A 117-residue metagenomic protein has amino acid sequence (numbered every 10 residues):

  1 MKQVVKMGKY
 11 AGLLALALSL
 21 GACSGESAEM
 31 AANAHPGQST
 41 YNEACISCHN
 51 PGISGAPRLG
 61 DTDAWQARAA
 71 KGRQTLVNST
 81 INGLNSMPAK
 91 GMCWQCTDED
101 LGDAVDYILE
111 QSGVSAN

Functional and structural regions predicted by a protein language model:
K2-G12: Bacterial N-terminal signal peptides that target proteins for export
G8-K9, M30-P36: Short, intrinsically disordered, charge-biased short linear motifs at domain edges
A17-L20: Bacterial Sec-type N-terminal signal peptides, specifically the leucine/valine-rich hydrophobic h-region
C23-S27: Bacterial signal peptide processing site
A34, Q38-N42, E110, V114-S115: Short sequence/structural segments immediately N-terminal
Q38, H49-N78: Gly/Gly-Pro-rich "capping" loops immediately C-terminal to redox-active cysteine motifs in periplasmic/lumenal
A44-P51, A104: The canonical Cys-X-X-Cys-His
R58, S79-G102, I108-N117: Axial heme c-ligation environment in periplasmic c-type cytochrome domains
